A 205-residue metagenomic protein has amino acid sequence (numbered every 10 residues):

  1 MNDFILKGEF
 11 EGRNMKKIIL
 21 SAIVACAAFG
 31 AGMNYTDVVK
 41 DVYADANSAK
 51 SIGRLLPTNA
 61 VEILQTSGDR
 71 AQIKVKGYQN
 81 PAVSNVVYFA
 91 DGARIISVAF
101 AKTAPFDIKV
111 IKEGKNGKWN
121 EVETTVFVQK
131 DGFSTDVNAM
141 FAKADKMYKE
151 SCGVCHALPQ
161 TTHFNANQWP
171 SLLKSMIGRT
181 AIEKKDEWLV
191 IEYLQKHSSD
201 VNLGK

Functional and structural regions predicted by a protein language model:
D3-N14: Short, Lys/Arg-enriched N-terminal segments with co-localized hydrophobic residues within the first ~10-30 amino acids
I18-A27: Sec-dependent N-terminal signal peptides
M33-I63, S67-G68, G132-S134: Beta-loop motif signature
R54-F127: SH3/SH3-like beta-barrel superfamily modules
E121-D145: Electrostatic cytochrome c docking/interface patches
Y148-P159, V190: The canonical Cys-X-X-Cys-His
A157-T180: Gly/Gly-Pro-rich "capping" loops immediately C-terminal to redox-active cysteine motifs in periplasmic/lumenal
T180-K205: C-terminal capping alpha-helices of c-type cytochrome domains
